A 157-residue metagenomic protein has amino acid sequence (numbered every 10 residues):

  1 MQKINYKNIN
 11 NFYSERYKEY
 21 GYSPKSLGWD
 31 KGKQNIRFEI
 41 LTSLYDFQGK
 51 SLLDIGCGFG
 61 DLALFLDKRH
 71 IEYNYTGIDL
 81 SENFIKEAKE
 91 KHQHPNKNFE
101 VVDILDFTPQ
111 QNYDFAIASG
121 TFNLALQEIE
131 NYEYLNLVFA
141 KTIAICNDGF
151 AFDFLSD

Functional and structural regions predicted by a protein language model:
M1-Y22: N-terminal, positively charged/glycine-rich alpha-helical extensions of SAM-dependent methyltransferases
G32-Q48: Conserved alpha-helix/loop element of class I SAM-dependent methyltransferases that forms part of the SAM/SAH-binding
G49-G58: Conserved class I S-adenosyl-L-methionine
F59-I71: Conserved SAM-binding loop of SAM-dependent methyltransferases across substrates and taxa, primarily the Class I
S81: Conserved SAM/SAH-binding beta-strand->alpha-helix loop
A88-K89: Conserved SAM-binding loop
H94-I104: Conserved SAM-binding strand-loop segment of SAM-dependent methyltransferases
C146-F154: Conserved beta-strand signature within the Rossmann-like core of class I S-adenosyl-L-methionine
